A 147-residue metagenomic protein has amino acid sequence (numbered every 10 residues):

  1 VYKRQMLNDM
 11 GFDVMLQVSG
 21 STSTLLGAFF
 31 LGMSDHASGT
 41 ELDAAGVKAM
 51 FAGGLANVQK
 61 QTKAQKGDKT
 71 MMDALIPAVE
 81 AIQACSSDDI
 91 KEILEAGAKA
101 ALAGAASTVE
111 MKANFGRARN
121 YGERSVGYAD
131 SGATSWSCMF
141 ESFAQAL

Functional and structural regions predicted by a protein language model:
K3-L147: N-terminal loops that bind phosphate or other acidic moieties and the adjacent beta-alpha structural core
